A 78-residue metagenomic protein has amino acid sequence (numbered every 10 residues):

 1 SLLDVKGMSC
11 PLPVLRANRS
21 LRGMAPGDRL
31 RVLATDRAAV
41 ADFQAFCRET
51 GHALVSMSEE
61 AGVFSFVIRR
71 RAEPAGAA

Functional and structural regions predicted by a protein language model:
S1-L3: Generic N-terminal amphipathic, Lys/Arg-enriched alpha-helix
V5-M57: Amphipathic, hydrophobic secondary-structure cores in small proteins
Q44-A78: C-terminal structural segments of small proteins and small subunits
